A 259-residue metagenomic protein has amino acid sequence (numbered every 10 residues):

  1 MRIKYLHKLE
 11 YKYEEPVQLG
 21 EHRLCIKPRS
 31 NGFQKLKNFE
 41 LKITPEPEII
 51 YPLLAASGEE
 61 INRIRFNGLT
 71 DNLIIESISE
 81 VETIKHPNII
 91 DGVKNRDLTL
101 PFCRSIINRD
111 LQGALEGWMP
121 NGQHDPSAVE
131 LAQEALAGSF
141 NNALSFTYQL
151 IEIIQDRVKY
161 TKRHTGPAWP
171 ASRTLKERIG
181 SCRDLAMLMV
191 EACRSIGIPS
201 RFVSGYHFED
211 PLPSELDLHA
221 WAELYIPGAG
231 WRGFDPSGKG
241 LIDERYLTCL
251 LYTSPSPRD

Functional and structural regions predicted by a protein language model:
M1-F102: Intrinsically disordered, low-complexity N-terminal segments that are enriched in acidic
L9, S77, L150, R178-S204 (+1 more regions): Cysteine-centered nucleophilic/redox motifs
R96, L100-F102, I107-G180, L188: Secondary-structure boundary elements
R183-D184, D235, D259: Acidic active-site catalytic centers that drive phospho-/nucleotidyl reactions and related ester hydrolyses
M189-D243: Glycine/small-residue-rich hydrophobic helix-like segments
Y246-T248: A hydrophobic, small-residue-rich beta->alpha segment in the mid-to-C-terminal subdomain of diverse proteins
Y252-D259: Conserved small/polar residues in nucleotide/adenosyl-binding loops
